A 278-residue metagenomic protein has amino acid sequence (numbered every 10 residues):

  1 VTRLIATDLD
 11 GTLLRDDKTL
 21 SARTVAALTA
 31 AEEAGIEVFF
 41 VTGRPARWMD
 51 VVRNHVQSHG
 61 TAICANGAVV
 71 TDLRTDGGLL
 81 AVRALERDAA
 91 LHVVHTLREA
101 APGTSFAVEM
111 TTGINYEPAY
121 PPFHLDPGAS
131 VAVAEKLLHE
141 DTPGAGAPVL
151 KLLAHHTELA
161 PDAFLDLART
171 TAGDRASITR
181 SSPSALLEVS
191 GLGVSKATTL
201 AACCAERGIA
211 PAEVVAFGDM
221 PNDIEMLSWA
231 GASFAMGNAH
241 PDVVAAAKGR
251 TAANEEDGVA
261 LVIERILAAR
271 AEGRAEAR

Functional and structural regions predicted by a protein language model:
V1-L4, L20-S21, S190-R278: Mg2+-dependent phosphoryl-transfer enzymes with acidic/Ser/Thr/Gly-rich catalytic loops
R3-D16: Asp-based phosphoryl-transfer active-site loop
D8, T42, D219: Active-site glycine-centered loops adjacent to acidic/histidine catalytic or metal-binding residues that shape
G11, A31, T42, N66 (+4 more regions): Residue-level signal for inorganic ion chemistry
A22-F123: Active-site phosphate-binding/coordination module
T24, M49-R53, F164, A168 (+3 more regions): Hydrophobic packing residues within well-ordered alpha-helices of enzyme cores
V56-S58, A65-N66, A172-D174, W229-A230 (+1 more regions): Short, structured coil segments at secondary-structure junctions
A100-F217, P221-N222, M226: Conserved acidic, metal-coordinating active-site core of Asp-based, Mg2+-dependent phosphoryl-transfer enzymes
